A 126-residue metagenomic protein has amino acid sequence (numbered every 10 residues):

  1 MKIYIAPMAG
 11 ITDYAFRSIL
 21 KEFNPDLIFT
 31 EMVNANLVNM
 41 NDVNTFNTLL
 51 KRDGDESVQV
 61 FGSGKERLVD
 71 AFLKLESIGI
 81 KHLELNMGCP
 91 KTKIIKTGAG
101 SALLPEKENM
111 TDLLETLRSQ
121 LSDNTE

Functional and structural regions predicted by a protein language model:
M1-Y4: Extreme N-terminal starter segment of soluble prokaryotic enzymes
M8-I78: Glycine-rich, positively charged N-terminal anion/phosphate-binding segment
T12, G64, P90, G100-A102: Gly/Ser/Thr-rich beta-alpha loop segments that engage phosphate groups in nucleotides
L27, H82, E126: Hydrophobic "anchor" residues on beta-strands that sit immediately upstream of conserved functional sites
T30, H82-P90: Non-cysteine beta-strand/loop elements that form the S-adenosyl-L-methionine
F46-Q59, S101-E126: Alpha-helix-loop-beta-strand connector modules within alpha/beta enzyme cores
A71-I78, H82-L83, D112-L117: Short, charged beta->alpha transition segments
I95-A99: Short acidic, glycine/proline-rich loop/turn micro-motifs
